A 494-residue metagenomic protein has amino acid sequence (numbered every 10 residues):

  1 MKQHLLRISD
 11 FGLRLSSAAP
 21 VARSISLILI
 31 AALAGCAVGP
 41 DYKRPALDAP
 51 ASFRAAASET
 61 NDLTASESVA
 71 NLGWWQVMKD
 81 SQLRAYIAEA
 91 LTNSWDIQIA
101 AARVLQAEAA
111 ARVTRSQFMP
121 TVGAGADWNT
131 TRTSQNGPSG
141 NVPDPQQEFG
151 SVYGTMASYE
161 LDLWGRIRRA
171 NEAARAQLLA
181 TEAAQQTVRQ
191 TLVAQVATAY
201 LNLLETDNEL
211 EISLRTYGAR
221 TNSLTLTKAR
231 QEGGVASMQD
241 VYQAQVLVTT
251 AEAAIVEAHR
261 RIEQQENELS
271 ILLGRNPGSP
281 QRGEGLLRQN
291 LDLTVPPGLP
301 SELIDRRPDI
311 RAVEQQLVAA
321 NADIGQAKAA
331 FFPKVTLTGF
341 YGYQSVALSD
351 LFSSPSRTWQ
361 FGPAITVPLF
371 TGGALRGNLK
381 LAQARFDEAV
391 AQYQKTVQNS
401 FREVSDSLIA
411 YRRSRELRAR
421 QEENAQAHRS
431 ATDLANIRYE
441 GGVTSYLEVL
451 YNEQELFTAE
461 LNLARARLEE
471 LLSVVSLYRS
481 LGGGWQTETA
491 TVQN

Functional and structural regions predicted by a protein language model:
K2, P20, L27-I28, L33-T92 (+8 more regions): Terminal intrinsically disordered/low-complexity segments used for targeting and assembly
H4-I25: Short, basic, low-complexity termini and linkers enriched in Ser/Thr/Gly/Pro that act as targeting/leader peptides
E89-Q98, E108-P120, G154-E172, A183-Q190 (+8 more regions): A glycine-/polar-enriched beta->alpha junction
A100-T114, V188, L192-R215, A219-L224 (+7 more regions): Amphipathic alpha-helical coiled-coil segments
Q106, W128-S134, L273, Y341-S345 (+1 more regions): Transmembrane beta-strands of outer-membrane beta-barrel pores
G123-D127, T336-F340: Transmembrane beta-strands of outer-membrane beta-barrel proteins
T133-G137, M238, V346-D350, G372: Outer-membrane beta-barrel proteins
V142-F149, F352-R357: Replace "Gram-negative outer membrane beta-barrel proteins" with "bacterial and organellar outer membrane beta-barrel
